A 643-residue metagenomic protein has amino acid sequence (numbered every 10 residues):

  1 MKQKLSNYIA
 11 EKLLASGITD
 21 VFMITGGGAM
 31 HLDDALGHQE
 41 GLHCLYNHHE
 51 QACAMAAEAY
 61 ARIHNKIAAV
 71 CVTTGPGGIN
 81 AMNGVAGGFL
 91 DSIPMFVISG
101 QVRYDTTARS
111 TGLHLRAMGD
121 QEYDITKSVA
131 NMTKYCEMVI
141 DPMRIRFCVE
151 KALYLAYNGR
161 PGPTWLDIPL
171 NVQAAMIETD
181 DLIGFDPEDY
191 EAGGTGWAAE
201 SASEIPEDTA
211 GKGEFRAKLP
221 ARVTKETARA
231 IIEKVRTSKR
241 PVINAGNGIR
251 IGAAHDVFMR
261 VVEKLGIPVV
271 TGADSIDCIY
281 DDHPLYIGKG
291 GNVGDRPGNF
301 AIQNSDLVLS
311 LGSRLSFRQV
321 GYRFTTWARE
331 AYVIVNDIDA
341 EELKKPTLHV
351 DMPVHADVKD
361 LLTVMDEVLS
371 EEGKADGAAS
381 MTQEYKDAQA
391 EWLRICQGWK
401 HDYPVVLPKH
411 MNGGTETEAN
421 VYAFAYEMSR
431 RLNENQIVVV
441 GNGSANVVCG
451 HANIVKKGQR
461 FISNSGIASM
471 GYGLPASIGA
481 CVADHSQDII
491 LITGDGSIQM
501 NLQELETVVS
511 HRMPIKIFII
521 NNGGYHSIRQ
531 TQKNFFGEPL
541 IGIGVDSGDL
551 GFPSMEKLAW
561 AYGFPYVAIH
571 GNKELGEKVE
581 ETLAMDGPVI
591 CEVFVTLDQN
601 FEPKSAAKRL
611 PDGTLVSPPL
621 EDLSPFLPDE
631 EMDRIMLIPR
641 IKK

Functional and structural regions predicted by a protein language model:
M1, M143, A192-E214, L219 (+6 more regions): Phosphate/pyrophosphate-binding active-site segments
M1-G373, R431, P514-I517, F535-E538 (+1 more regions): N-terminal alpha/beta PP-like core and its mobile active-site loop of ThDP/TPP-dependent enzymes
S6-T19, I24-G27, L32-Q39, L393-P475 (+1 more regions): Active-site diphosphate/adenylate-binding microenvironment
I24-G26, L45-M55, V70-G77, I140-D141 (+5 more regions): Active-site nucleophile and cofactor-binding loops and adjacent substrate-binding regions of central metabolic enzymes
I98, A108-D120, N292, P346 (+4 more regions): Thiamine diphosphate
M132, T237, E427-Q436, A559-F564: A structural motif corresponding to the C-terminal end of an alpha-helix and its immediate exit/capping segment
N247-G248, S313-R314, G443, G494-G496 (+1 more regions): Active-site metal-binding loops of divalent metal-dependent hydrolases
N299-S313, M381, Y385-A388, W392 (+1 more regions): Extended, charge-rich low-complexity interaction segments
